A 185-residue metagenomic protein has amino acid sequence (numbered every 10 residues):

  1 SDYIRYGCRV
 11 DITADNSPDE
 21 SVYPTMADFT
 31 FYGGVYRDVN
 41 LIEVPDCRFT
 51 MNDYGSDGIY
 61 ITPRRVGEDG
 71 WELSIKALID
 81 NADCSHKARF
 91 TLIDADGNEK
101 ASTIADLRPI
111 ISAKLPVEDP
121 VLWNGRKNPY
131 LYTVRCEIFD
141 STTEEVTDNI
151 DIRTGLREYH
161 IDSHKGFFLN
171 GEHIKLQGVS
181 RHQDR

Functional and structural regions predicted by a protein language model:
S1-R185: Secreted/periplasmic carbohydrate-active enzymes, especially glycoside hydrolases
